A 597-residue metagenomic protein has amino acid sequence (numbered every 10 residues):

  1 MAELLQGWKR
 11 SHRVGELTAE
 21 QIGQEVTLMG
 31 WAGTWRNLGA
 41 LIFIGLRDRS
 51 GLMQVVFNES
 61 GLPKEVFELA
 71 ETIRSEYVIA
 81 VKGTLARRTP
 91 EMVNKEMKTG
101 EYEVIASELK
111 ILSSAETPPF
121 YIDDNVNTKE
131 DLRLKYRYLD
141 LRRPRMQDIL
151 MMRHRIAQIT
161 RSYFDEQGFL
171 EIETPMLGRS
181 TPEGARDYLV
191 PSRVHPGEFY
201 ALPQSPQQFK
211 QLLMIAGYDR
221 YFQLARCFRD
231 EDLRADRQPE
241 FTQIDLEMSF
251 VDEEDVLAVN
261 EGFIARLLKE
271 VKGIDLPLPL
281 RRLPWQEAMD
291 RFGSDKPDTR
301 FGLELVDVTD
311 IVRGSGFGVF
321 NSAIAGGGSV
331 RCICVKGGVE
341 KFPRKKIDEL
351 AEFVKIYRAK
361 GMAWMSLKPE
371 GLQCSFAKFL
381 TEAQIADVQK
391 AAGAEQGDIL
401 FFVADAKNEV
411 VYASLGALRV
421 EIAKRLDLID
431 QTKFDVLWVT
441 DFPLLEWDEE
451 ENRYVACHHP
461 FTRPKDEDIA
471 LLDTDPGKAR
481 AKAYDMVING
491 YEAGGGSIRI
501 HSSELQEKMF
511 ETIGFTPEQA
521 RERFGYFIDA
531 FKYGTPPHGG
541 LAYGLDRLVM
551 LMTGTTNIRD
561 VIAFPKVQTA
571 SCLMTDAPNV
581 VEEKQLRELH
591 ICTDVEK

Functional and structural regions predicted by a protein language model:
M1-K597: Class II aminoacyl-tRNA synthetase catalytic cores and aaRS-like
